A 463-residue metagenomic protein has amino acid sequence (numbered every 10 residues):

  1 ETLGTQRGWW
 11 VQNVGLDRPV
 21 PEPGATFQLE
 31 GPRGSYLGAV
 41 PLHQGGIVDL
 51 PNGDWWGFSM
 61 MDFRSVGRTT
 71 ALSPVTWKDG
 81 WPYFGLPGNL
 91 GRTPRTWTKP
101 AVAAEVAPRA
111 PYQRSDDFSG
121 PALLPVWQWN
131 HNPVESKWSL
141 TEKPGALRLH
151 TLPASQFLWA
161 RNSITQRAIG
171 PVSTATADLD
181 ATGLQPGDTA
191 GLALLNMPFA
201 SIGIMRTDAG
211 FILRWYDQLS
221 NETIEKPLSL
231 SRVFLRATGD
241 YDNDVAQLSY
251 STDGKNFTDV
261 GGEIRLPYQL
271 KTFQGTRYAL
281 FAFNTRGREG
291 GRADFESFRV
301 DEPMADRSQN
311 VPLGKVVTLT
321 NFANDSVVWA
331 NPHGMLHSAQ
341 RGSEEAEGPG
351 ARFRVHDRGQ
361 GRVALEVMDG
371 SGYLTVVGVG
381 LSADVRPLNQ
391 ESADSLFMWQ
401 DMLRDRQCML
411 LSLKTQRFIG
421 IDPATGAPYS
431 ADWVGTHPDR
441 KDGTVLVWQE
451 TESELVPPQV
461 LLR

Functional and structural regions predicted by a protein language model:
E1-L313, G350-R352, D394-L396: Carbohydrate-active catalytic/glycan-binding domains of CAZyme proteins, especially the secreted or lumenal ectodomains
S308-R463: Lectin-like carbohydrate-binding module/patch detector with strong preference for beta-trefoil
